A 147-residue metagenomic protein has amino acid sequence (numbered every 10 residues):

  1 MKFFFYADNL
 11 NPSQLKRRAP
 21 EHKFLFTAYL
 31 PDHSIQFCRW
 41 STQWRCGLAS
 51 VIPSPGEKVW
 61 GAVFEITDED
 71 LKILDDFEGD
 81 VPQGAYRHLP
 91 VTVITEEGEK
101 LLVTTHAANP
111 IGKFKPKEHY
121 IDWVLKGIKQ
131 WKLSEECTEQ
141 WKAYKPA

Functional and structural regions predicted by a protein language model:
M1-A147: Glycine-aromatic micro-motifs
